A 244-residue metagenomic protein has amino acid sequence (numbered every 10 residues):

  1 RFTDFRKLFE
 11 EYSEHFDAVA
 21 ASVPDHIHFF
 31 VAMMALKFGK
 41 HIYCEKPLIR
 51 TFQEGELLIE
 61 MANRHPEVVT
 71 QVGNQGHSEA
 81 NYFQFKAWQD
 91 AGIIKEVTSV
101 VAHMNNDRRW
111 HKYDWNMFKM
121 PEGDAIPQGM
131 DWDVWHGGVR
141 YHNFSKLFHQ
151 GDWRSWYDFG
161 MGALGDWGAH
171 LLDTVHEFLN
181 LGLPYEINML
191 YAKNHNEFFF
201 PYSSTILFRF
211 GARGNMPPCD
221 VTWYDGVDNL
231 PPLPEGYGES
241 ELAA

Functional and structural regions predicted by a protein language model:
R1-A21: A structured beta-alpha segment of the ubiquitous adenosine-cofactor-binding alpha/beta core
D4-F5, S22-P24, E45-P47, G73-Q75 (+3 more regions): Active-site-proximal beta-strand/loop segments in catalytic clefts of secreted hydrolases
L8-E11, S22, H26, L58-M61 (+4 more regions): Structured segments of extracytoplasmic/periplasmic soluble domains in secreted or envelope-associated proteins
A20, F198-F199: C-terminal helix-rich "cap/oligomerization" subdomain common to oxidoreductases
D25, F29-S78, G92: Beta-strand-loop-alpha-helix segment that lines the small-molecule cofactor/substrate pocket of alpha/beta enzymes
V68-Q71, G76-M189, H195-F198, I206 (+2 more regions): Predominantly a Rossmann-like dinucleotide-binding segment in NAD(P)-dependent oxidoreductases
M216-A244: Terminal low-complexity tails and localization/encapsulation signals of metabolic enzymes
